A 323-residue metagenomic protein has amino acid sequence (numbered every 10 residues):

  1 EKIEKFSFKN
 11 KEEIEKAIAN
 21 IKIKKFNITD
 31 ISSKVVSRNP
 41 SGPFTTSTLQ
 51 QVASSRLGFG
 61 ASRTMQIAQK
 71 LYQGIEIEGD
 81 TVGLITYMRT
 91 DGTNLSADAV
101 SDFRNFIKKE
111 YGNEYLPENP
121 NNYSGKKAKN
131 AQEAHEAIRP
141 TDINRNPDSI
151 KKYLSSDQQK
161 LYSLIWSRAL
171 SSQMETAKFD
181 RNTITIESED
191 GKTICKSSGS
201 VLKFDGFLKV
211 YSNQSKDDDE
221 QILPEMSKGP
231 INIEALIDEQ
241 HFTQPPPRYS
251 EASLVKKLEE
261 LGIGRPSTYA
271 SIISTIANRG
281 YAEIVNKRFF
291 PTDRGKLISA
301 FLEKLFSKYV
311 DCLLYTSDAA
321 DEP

Functional and structural regions predicted by a protein language model:
E1-S317: Core catalytic DNA strand-manipulation module of type IA topoisomerases
D318-P323: A short, hydrophobic C-terminal helix/tail in secreted or cell-surface proteins
